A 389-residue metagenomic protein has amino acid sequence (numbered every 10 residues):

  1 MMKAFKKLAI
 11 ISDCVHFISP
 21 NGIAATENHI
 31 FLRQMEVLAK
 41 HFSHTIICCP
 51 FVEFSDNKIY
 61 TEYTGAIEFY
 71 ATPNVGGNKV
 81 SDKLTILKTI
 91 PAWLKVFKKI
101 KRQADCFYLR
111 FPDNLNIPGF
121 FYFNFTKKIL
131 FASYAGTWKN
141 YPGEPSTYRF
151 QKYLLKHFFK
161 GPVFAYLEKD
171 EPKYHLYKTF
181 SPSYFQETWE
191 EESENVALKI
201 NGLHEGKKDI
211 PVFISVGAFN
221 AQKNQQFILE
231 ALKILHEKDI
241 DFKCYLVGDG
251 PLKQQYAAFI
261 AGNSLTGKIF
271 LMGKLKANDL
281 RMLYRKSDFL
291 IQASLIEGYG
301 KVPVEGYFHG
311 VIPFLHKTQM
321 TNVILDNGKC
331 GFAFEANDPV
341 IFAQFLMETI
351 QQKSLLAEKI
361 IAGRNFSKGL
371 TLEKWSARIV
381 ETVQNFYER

Functional and structural regions predicted by a protein language model:
I100-K101, K274-L275, M282-S287: Short alpha-helical donor nucleotide-sugar binding micro-motif in glycosyltransferases
K199-K223, L229-L232: Conserved donor-binding/catalytic core segment of Leloir-type glycosyltransferases
A257-L275: Nucleotide-activated donor-binding/catalytic signature segment of Leloir-type glycosyltransferases, i.e., the conserved
L265, I341, E348, L355-G369 (+1 more regions): A short, well-ordered alpha-helix in the C-terminal region of glycosyltransferases
L295: Aromatic "clamp/platform" in nucleotide-sugar-dependent glycosyltransferases that forms part of the donor/acceptor
G300-P303, T321: Short glycine/serine-rich donor-binding loops of glycosyltransferases
I312-L315: Short hydrophobic beta-strand element within catalytic cores of glycosyltransferases and related nucleotide-activated
N327-G328, F332-P339, E348-K353: Conserved acidic donor-binding segment of nucleotide-sugar-dependent glycosyltransferases
